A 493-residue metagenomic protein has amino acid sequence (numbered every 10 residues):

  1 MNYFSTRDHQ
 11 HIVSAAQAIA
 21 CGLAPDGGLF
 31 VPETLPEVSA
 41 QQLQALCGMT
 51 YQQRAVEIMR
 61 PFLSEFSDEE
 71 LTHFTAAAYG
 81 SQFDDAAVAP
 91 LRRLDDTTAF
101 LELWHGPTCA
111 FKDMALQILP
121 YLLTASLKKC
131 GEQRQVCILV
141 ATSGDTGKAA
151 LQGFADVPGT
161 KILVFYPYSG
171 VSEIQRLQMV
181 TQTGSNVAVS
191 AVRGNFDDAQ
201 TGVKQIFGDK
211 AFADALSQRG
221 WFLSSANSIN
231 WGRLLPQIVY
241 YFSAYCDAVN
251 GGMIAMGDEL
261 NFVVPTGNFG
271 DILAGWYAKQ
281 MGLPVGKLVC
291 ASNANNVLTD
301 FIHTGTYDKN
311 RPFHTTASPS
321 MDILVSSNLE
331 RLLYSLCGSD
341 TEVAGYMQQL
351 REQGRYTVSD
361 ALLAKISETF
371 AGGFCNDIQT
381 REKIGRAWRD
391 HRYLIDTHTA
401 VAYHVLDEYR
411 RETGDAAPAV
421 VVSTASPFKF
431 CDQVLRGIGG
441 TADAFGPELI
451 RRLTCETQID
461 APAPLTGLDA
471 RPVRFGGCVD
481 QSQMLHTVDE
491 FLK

Functional and structural regions predicted by a protein language model:
M1-K493: PLP-dependent amino-acid enzyme catalytic core
